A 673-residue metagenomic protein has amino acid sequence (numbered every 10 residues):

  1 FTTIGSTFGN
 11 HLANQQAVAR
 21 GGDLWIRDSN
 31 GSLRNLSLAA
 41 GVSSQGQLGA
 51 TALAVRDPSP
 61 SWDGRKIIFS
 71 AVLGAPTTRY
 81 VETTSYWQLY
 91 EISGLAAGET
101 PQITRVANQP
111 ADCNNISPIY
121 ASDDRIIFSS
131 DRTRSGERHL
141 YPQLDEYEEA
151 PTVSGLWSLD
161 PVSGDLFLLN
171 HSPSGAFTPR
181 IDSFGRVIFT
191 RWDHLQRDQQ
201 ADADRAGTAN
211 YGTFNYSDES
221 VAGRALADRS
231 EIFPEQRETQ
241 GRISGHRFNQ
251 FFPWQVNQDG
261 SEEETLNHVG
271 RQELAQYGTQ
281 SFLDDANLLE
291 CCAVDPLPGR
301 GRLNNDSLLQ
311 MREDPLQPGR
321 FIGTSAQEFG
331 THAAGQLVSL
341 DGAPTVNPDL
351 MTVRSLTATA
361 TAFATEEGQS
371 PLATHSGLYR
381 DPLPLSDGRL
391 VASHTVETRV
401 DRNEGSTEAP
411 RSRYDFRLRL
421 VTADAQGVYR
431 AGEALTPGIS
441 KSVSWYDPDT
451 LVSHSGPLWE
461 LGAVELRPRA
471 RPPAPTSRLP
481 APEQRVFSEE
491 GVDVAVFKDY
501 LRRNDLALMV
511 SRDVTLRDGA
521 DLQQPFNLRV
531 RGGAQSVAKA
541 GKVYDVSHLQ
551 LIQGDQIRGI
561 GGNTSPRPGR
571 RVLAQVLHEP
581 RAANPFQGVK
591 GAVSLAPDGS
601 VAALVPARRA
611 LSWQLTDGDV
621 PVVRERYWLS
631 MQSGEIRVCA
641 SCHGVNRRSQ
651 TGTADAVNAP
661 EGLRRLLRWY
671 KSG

Functional and structural regions predicted by a protein language model:
F1-G31, S37-A97, P101-A111, N115-R134 (+5 more regions): Extended surface/linker regions that mediate inter-domain or inter-protein docking in multi-component redox
R20-S29, T83-G98, Y141-G164, R205-S261 (+2 more regions): Beta-propeller blade signature
N35-L36, A40-G41, D198-Q200, T208-G212 (+2 more regions): Noncatalytic linker/hinge segments flanking ATPase motor cores
A54, P60-W62, I68-L95, T100-D160 (+6 more regions): Catalytic cores of eukaryotic secretory-pathway lumenal/extracellular enzymes that build and remodel glycoconjugates
Y80, L140-Y141, A201-D202, A209-N210 (+5 more regions): Charge-rich, low-complexity amphipathic helices in intrinsically disordered tails/linkers adjacent to domains
P151, D165-Q200, D204, S220-P348: Beta-propeller domains
